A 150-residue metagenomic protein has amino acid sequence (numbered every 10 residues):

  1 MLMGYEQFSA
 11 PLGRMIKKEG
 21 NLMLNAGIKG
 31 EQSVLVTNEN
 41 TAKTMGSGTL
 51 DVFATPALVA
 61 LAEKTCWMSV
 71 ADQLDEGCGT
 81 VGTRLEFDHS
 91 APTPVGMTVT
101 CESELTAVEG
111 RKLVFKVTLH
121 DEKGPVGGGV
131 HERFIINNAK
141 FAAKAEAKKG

Functional and structural regions predicted by a protein language model:
M1-A10, R14: N-terminal amphipathic/hydrophobic targeting modules at extreme N-termini, encompassing cleavable Sec/SRP-type signal
N21-F53: Catalytic strand-loop segment that frames the active site of acyl-thioester-processing enzymes
N25-E31, R84, T98-T100, K112-V114 (+1 more regions): Intrinsic-disorder/low-complexity, polar/charged segments enriched in Ser/Thr/Lys/Arg/Asp/Glu/Gln
T37-E39, T106-G110, H120-G124, F134-N138: Short coil/turn motifs at secondary-structure junctions
W67-T100: Hydrophobic beta-strand-centered segment that forms part of the acyl-chain substrate-binding groove
F87-E122: Hydrophobic beta-sheet segments that form the core/acyl-binding groove of ACP/CoA-dependent acyl-chain-processing
G127, E132-G150: C-terminal output/interaction extensions
